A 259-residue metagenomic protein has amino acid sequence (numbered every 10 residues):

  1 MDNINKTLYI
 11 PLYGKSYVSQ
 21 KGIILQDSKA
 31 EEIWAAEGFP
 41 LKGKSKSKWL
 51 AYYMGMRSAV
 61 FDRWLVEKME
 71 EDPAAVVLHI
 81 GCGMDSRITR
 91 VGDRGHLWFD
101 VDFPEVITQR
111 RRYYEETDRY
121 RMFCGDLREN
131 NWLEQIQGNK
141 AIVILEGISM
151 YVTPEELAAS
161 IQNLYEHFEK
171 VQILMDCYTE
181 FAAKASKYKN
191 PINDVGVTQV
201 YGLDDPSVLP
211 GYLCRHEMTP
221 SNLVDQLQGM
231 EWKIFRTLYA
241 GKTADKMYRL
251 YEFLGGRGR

Functional and structural regions predicted by a protein language model:
M1-L78, C82-G125, Q137: Rossmann-like AdoMet
N130-N139: Short amphipathic alpha-helix with an adjacent loop that forms part of the alpha/beta core around
V143-I144: A conserved beta-strand element that flanks and buttresses the S-adenosyl-L-methionine
Y151-L164: A short, conserved alpha-helix within the catalytic core of class I
H167-E180: Conserved beta-strand signature within the Rossmann-like core of class I S-adenosyl-L-methionine
E180-V197: Short, glycine-/aromatic-enriched active-site segment of Class I SAM-dependent methyltransferases
G196-L223: Short alpha-helix
H216-K246: Conserved catalytic loop of SAM-dependent methyltransferase domains
